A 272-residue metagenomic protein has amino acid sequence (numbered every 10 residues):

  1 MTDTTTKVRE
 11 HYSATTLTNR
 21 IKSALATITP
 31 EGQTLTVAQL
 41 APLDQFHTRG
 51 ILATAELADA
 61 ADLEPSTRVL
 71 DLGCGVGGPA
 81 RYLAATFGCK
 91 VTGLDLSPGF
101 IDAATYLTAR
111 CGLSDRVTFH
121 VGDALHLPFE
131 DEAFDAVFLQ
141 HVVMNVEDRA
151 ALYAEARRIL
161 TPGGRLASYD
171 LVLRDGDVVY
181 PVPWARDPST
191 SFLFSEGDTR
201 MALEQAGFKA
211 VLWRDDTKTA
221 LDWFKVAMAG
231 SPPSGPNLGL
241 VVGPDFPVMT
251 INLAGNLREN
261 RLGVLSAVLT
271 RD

Functional and structural regions predicted by a protein language model:
M1-A26: N-terminal auxiliary segments of SAM/dcSAM-dependent transferases
P30, H47-P65: Conserved alpha-helix/loop element of class I SAM-dependent methyltransferases that forms part of the SAM/SAH-binding
R68-L72, V76-H126: Class I SAM-dependent methyltransferase SAM/SAH-binding core
L125-A136: A short acidic, Gly/Pro-enriched loop at the edge of an enzyme's catalytic core that lines a small-molecule cofactor
A150-R165: A short glycine-rich, Lys/Arg-flanked "PGG" loop and its adjoining helix->strand segment in the class I
L171-T190: Short, glycine-/aromatic-enriched active-site segment of Class I SAM-dependent methyltransferases
S191-G207: Short alpha-helix
L212-D272: Conserved Class I S-adenosyl-L-methionine
